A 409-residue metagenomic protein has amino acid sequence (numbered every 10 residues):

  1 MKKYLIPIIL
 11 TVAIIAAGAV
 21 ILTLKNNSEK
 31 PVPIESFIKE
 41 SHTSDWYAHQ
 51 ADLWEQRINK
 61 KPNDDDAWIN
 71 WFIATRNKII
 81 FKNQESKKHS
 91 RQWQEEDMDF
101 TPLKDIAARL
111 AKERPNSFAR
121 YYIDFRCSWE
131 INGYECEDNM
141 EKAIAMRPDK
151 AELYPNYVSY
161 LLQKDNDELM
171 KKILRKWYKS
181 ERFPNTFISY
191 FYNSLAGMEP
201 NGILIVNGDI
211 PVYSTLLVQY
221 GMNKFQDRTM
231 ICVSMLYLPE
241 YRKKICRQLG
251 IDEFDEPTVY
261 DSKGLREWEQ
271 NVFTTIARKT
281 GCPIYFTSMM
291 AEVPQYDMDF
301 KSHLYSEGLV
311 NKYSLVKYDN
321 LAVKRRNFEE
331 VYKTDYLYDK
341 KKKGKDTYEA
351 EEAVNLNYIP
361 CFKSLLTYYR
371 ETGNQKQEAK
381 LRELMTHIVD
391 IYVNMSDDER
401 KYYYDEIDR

Functional and structural regions predicted by a protein language model:
M1-Y4: Positively charged n-region of N-terminal signal peptides that target proteins for export
I8-V20: Hydrophobic membrane-insertion alpha-helices, especially the h-region of bacterial N-terminal signal peptides
V20-P200, V218-R409: ER/secretory pathway lumenal C-terminal domains and tails of membrane proteins involved in glycoprotein biogenesis
I205-D209, V233-S234: Short His-Asn-centered micro-motif
Y213-L217: Phosphate- and divalent-cation-binding pockets in alpha/beta enzyme and binding domains that engage nucleotide-derived
